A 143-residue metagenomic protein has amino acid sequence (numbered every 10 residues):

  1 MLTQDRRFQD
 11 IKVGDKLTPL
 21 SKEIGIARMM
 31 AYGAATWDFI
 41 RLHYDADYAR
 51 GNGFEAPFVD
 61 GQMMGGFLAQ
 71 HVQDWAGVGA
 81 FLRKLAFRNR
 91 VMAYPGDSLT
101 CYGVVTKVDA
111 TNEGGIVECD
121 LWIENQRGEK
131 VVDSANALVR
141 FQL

Functional and structural regions predicted by a protein language model:
M1-F81: Hot-dog-fold acyl-thioester-processing enzymes
M1-L17, A93-L143: HotDog/MaoC-like acyl-thioester-processing domains
I24, N89, V139-F141: Hydrophobic residues in beta-strands and at strand termini
M30, Y48, K84, N112-E113 (+1 more regions): Sparse recognition of residues in long alpha-helices and their boundaries
D74-D97: Mid-chain, well-packed structural core segment of small domains
